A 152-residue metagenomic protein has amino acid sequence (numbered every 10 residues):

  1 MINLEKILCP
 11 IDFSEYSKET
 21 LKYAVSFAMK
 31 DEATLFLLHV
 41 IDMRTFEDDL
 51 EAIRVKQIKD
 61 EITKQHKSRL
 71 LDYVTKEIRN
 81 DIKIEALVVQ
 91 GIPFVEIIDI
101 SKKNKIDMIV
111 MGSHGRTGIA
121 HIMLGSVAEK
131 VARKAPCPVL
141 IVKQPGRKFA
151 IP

Functional and structural regions predicted by a protein language model:
M1-E19, N80, R133-P152: Intrinsically disordered or low-complexity boundary/linker segments at protein termini and domain junctions
I2, T75-I109, G146-P152: Structural beta-alpha unit
I2-A52: Small/aliphatic-rich secondary-structure junction motif
S17, K59-K67, L124, A128: Amphipathic, non-transmembrane alpha-helical scaffold segments
L38, E85-V89, L140: General small-molecule cofactor/ligand-binding pocket signal
H39-S68, R147-P152: Acidic, proline/glycine-rich short linear motifs
I41, Q65, V88-I92, H114: Short beta->alpha linker loops
I100-A150: Gly/Ser-rich helix-loop-strand patches that form or flank binding pockets for ribonucleotide-derived cofactors
